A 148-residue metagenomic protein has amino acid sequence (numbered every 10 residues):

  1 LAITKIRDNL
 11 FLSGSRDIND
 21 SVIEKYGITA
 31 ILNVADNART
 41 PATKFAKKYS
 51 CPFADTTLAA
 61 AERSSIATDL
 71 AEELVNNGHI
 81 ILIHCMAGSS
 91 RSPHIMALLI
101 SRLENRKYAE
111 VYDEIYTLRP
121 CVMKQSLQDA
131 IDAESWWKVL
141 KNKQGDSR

Functional and structural regions predicted by a protein language model:
L1-I81, S101-W136, L140: Cysteine-based protein phosphatase catalytic domain of the PTP/DSP
L74, G78-A97: A phosphate-binding catalytic loop at a beta-strand-loop-alpha-helix junction that coordinates phosphoryl groups
K143-R148: A cross-taxonomic marker for long C-terminal extensions/tails that follow the last structured domain
